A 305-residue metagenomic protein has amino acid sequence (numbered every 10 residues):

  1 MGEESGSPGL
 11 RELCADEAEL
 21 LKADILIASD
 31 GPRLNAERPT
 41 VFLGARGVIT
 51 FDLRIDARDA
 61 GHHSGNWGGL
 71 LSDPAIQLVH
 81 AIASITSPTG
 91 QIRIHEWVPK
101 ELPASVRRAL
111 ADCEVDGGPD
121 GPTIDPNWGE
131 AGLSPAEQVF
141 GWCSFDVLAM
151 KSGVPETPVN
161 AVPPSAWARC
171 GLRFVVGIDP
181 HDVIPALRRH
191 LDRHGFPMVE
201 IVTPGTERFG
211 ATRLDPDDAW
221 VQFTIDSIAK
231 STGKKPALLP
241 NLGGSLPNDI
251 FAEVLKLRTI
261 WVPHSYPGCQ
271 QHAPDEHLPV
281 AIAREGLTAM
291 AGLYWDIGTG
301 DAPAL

Functional and structural regions predicted by a protein language model:
M1-G44, A302-L305: Acidic/histidine-rich catalytic neighborhood of metal-dependent amide-processing enzymes
M1-G6, F51-I55, W67-T89, C170 (+1 more regions): Alpha-helical metal-binding/catalytic segments enriched in His/Glu/Asp
M1-S7, S29-R33, A57-D59, L242 (+1 more regions): Acidic, glycine-rich active-site loops and adjacent beta-strand->loop/helix elements that engage anionic groups
A18-E19, L34, L43, T50 (+2 more regions): Acidic-enriched catalytic cores of C-N bond-cleaving enzymes acting on peptides and small amides
P39-L43, S134, P155-N160: Short beta-strand/turn micro-motifs at beta-sheet edges
T40-D56, I260-S265: Flexible glycine/proline-rich, aromatic-decorated loop/lid segments
R54, G61, L78, M150 (+4 more regions): Zn-dependent metallopeptidase/amidohydrolase metal-coordination segment
G171-V175, E200-D217, N241-G243, P247: A short beta-alpha structural unit
